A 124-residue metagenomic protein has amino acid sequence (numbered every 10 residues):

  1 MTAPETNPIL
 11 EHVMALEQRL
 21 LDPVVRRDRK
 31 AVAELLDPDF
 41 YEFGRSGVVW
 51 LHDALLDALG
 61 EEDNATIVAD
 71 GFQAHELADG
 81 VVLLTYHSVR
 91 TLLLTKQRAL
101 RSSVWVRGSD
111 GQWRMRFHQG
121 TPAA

Functional and structural regions predicted by a protein language model:
T2-E34, D39-A124: A beta-strand edge to alpha-helix "cap/lid" segment located at domain peripheries
